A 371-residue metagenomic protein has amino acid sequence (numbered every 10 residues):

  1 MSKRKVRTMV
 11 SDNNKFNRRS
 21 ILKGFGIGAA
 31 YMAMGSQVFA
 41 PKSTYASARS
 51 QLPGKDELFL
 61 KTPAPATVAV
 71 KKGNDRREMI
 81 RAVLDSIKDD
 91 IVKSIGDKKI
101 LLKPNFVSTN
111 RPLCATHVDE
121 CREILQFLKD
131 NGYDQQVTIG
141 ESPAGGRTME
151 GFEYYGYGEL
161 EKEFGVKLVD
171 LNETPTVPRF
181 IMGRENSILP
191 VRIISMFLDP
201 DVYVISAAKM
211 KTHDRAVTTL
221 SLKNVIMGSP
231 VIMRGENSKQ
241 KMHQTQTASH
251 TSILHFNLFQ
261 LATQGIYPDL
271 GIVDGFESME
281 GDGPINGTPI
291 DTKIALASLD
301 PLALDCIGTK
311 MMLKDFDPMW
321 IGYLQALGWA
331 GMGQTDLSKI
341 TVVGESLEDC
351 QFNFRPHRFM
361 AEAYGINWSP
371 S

Functional and structural regions predicted by a protein language model:
M1-N17: N-terminal secretory signal peptides
T8-M9, S20, E57-L58: Hydrophobic transmembrane signal anchors and adjacent membrane-proximal interface regions, especially in viral
F16-A40: N-terminal export leaders
G24, Q37-S371: Extended, low-polarity segments enriched in aliphatic/aromatic residues
